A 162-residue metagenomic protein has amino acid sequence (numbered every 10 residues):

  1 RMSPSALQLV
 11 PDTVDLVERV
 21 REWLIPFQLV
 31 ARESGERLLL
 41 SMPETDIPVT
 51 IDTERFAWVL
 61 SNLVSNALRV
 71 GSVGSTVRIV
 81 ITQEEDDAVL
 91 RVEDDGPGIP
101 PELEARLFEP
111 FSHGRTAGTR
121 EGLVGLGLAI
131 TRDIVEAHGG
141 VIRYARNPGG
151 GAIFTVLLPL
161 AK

Functional and structural regions predicted by a protein language model:
P4-L9, P48-I51: Conserved micro-motifs of the catalytic ATP-binding
V30-L40: Short conserved segments within the C-terminal catalytic ATPase subdomain
D94: Acidic ATP/Mg2+-coordinating residue in the GHKL
I99-F111: Short conserved segment of the HATPase_c
S112-G122: Glycine-rich ATP-lid/hinge loop adjacent to the conserved G-boxes
G127, T131: Short alpha-helical Gxxx[C/S/T] motif in the catalytic ATP-binding
